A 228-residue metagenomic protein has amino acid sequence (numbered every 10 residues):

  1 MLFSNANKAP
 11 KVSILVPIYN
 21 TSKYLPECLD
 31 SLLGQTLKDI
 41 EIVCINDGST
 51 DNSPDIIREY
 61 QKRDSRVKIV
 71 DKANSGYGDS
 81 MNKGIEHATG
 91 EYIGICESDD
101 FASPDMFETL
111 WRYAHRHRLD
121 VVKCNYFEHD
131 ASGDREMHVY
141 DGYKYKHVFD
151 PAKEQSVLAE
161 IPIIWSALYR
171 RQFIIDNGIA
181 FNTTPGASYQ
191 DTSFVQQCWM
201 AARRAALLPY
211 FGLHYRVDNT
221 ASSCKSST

Functional and structural regions predicted by a protein language model:
M1-T228: Nucleotide-sugar donor-binding/catalytic module of glycosyltransferases that assemble extracellular/cell-envelope
